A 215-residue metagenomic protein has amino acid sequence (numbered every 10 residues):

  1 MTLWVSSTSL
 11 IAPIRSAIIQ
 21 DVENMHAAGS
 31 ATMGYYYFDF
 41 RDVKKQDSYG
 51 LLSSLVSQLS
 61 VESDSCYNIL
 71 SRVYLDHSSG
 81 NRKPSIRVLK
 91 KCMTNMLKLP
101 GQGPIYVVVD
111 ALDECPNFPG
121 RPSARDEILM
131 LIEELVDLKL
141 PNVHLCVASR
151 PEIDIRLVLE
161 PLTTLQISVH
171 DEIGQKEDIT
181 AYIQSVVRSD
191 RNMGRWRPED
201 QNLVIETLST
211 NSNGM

Functional and structural regions predicted by a protein language model:
M1-M215: Conserved NB-ARC/NACHT P-loop NTPase core of NLR-like innate immune receptors
